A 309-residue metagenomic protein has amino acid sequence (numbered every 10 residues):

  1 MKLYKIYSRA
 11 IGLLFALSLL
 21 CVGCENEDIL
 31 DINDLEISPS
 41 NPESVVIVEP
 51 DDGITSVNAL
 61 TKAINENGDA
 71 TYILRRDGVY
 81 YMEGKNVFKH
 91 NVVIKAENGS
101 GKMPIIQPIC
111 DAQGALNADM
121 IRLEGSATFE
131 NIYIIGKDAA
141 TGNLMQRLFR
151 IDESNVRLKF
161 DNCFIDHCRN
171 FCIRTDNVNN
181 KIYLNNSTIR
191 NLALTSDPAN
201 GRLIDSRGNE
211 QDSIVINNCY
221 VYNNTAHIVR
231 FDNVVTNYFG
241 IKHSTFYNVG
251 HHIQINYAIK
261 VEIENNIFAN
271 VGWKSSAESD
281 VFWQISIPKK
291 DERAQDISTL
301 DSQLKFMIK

Functional and structural regions predicted by a protein language model:
K2-I11: Bacterial N-terminal signal peptides that target proteins for export
L3, L17-I47: Bacterial Sec-dependent N-terminal signal peptides
D34-Y81: Acidic Gly/Asp/Thr-rich repetitive segments characteristic of extracellular carbohydrate-active and adhesion proteins
N65, Y80-K95, I105-V156, T175-D176: Extracellular beta-strand-rich solenoid/capping regions of secreted or surface-exposed proteins that bind or remodel
D77-G78, N98-G101, W273: Acidic glycine-/aspartate-rich tracts in secreted/extracellular proteins
N91, G125-G136, V156-R169, N179-T195 (+5 more regions): Right-handed parallel beta-helix
A118-M120, A140-T141, M145-R150, F171-C172 (+6 more regions): Structural detector of coil-to-beta-strand junctions
